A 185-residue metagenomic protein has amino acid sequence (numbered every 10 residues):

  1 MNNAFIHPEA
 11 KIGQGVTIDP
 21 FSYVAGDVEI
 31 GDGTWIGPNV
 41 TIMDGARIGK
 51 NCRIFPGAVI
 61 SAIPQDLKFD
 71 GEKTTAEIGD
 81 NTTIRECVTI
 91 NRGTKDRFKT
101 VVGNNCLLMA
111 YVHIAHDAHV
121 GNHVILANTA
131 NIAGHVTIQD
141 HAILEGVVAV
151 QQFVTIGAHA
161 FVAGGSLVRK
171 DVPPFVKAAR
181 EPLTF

Functional and structural regions predicted by a protein language model:
M1-A179: Structural signal for interior beta-strand "rungs" in well-ordered beta-sheet cores of soluble enzyme domains
L183: Conserved switch/coupling elements of ABC/ABC-like ATPase nucleotide-binding domains
